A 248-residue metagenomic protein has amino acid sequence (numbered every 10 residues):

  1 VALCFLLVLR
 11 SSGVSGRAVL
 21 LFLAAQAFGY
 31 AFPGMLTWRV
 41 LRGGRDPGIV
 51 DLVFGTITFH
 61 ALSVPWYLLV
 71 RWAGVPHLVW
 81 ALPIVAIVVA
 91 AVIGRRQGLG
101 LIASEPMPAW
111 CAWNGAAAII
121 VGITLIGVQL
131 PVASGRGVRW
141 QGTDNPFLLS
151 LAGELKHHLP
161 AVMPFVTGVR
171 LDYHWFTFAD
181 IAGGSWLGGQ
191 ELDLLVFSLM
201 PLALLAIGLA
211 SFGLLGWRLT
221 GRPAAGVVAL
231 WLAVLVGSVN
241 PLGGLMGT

Functional and structural regions predicted by a protein language model:
V1-M107: Membrane-embedded, hydrophobic transmembrane alpha-helices
F5, A18, F22, D46 (+6 more regions): Generic alpha-helix detector with strongest preference for long hydrophobic helices that associate with membranes
P108-G115: Cytoplasmic-side transmembrane-helix entry/capping segments in multi-pass membrane proteins
I119-T248: Active-site lumenal/periplasmic loops and adjacent helix-entry segments of GT-C-fold, multi-pass membrane
